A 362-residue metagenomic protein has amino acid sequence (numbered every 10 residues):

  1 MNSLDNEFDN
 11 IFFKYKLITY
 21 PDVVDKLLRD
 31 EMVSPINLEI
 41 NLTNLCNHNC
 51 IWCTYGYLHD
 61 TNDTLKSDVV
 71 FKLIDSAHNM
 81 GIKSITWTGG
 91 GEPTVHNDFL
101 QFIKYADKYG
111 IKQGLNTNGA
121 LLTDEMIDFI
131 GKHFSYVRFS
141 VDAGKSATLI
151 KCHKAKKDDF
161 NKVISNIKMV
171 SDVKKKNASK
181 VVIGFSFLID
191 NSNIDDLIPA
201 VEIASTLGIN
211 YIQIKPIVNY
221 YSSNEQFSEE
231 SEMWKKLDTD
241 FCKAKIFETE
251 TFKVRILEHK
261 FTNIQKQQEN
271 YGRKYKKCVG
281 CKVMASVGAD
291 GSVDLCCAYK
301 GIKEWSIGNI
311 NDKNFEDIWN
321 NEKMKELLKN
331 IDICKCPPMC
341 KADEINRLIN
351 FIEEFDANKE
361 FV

Functional and structural regions predicted by a protein language model:
M1-F13, N41, L65, Y109-K112 (+3 more regions): Radical SAM enzyme [4Fe-4S]-AdoMet core and its adjacent flexible, acidic and glycine-rich loops/tails across
M1-S34, G56, Q267-K277, S292-V362: Flexible mid-to-C-terminal extensions adjoining Fe-S/redox cofactors in radical SAM and related proteins
M1-Y136, C152, I212, Y220-F241 (+2 more regions): Conserved alpha-helical substructure of the radical SAM core
Y20, K66-D68, D98, T123 (+4 more regions): Helix N-cap and loop-to-helix transition residues
N62, G90, N97, M126 (+11 more regions): Solvent-exposed, non-transmembrane amphipathic alpha-helical segments
H78, R138, H153-K157, S171 (+7 more regions): Generic secondary-structure transition motif, activating predominantly at the C-termini of alpha-helices
T86, G184-F185, E326-L328: Short, hydrophobic secondary-structure boundary micro-motifs
